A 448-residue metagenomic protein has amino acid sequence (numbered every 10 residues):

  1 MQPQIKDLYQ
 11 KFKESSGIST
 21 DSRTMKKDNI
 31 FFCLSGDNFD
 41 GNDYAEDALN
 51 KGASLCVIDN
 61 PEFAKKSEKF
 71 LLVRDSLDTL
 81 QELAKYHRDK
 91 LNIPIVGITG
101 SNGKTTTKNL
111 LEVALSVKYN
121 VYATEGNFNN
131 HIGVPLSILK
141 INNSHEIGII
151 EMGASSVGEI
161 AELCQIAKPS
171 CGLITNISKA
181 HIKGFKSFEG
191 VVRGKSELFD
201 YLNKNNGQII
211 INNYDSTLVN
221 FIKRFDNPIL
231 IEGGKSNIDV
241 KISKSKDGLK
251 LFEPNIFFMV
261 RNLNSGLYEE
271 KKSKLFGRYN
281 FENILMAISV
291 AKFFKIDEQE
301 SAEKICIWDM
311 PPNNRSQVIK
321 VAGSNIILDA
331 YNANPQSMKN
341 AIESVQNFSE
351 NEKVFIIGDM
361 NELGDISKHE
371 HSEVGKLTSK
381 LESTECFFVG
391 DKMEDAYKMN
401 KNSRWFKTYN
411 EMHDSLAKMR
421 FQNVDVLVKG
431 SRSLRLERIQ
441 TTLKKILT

Functional and structural regions predicted by a protein language model:
M1-E82, Y86, F276, Q346-E350 (+2 more regions): N-terminal leader/targeting and accessory segments in enzymes
P3, E62-K66, L173-N325, N347-N351 (+2 more regions): Acidic, Mg2+-coordinating active-site environments of NTP-dependent enzymes
Q4, D78-N213, T217-N227, A291 (+2 more regions): Phosphate-binding loop of NTP-binding sites
N29, A48, L83, I98 (+12 more regions): Residue-level signal for inorganic ion chemistry
L34-F39, M310-P312, A330-N402, S431 (+1 more regions): Active-site beta-alpha connecting loops in nucleotide-dependent enzymes
I98, N313-S316, S433, E437-I439: ATP-dependent carboxylate/acyl-activation modules
W405, N423-T441: Peripheral docking tails and interdomain loops at the edges of cofactor- or intermediate-handling domains
